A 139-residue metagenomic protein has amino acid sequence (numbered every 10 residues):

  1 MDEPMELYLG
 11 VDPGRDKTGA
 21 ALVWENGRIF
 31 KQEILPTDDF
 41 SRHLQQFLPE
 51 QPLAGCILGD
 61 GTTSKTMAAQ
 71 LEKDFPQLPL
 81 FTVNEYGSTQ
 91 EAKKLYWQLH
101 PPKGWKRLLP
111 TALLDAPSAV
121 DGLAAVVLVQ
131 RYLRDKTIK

Functional and structural regions predicted by a protein language model:
D2-L9, R15-K139: Phosphate- and other anionic-substrate recognition elements at nucleic-acid/protein interfaces
